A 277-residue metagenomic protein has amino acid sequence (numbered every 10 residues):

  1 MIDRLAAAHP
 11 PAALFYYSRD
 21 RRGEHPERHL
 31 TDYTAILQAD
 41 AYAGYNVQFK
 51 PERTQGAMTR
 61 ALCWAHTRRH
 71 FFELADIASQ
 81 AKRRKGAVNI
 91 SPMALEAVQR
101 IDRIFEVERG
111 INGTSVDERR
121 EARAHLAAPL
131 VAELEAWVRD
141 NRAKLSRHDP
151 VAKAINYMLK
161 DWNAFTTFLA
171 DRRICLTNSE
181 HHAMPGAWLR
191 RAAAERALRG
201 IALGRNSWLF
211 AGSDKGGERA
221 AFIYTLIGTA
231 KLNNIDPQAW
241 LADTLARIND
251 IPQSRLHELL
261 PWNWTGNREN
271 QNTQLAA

Functional and structural regions predicted by a protein language model:
M1-A277: Catalytic center-proximal scaffold of phosphoryl-transfer enzymes
